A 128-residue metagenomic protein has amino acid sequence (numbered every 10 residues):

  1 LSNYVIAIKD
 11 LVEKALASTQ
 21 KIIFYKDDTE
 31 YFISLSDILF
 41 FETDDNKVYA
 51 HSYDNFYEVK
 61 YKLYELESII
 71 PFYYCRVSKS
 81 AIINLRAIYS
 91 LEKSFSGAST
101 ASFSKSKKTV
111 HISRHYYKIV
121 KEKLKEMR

Functional and structural regions predicted by a protein language model:
L1-I6: N-terminal polybasic phosphate/anion-binding patch
A7-I112: Conserved binding/recognition cores within well-folded domains
I83, K118-I119: Short alpha-helical
H115: Catalytic phosphate-donor-binding core of small-molecule kinases
I119-R128: Charged phosphate-binding loop/patch that engages nucleotide di/tri-phosphates or the phosphate backbone of nucleic
